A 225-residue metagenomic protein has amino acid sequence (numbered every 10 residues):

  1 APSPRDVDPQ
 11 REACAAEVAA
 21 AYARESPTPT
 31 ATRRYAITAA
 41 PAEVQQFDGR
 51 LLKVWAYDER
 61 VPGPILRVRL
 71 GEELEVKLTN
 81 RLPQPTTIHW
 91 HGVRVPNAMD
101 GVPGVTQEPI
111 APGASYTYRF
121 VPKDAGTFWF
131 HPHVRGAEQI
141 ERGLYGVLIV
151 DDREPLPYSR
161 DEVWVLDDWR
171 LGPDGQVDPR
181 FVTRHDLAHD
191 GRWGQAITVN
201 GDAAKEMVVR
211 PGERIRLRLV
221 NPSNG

Functional and structural regions predicted by a protein language model:
A1-L51, E73, K77: Transition-metal
S3-P29, G143-L171: Extracytoplasmic/periplasmic copper-protein system
R11-Y22, P27, A36, G71 (+6 more regions): Short amphipathic alpha-helical surface micro-motifs
E25-P29, T79, E138-I140, E154-P157 (+2 more regions): A general structural signal for short secondary-structure junctions and capping/turn motifs
T28-T30, V61-L74, D202-R214: Short, glycine/small-residue-enriched coil/turn segments at secondary-structure junctions
R34-P155: Histidine- and aromatic-enriched segments that form or immediately flank copper-ligand environments
Q45, N97, G172-P173, G225: Flexible loop/turn segments at secondary-structure boundaries
R160-E213, R218-N224: Acidic-aromatic/histidine active-site loop/patch
